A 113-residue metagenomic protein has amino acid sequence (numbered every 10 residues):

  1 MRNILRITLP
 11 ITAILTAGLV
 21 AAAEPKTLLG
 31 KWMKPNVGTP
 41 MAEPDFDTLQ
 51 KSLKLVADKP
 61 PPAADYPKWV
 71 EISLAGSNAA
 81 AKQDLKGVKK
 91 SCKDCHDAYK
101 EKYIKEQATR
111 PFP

Functional and structural regions predicted by a protein language model:
M1-L9: Bacterial N-terminal signal peptides that target proteins for export
T8-A17: Bacterial N-terminal signal peptides
G18-D94, E101-P113: Extracytoplasmic c-type cytochrome modules immediately beyond a signal peptide or single-pass transmembrane anchor
